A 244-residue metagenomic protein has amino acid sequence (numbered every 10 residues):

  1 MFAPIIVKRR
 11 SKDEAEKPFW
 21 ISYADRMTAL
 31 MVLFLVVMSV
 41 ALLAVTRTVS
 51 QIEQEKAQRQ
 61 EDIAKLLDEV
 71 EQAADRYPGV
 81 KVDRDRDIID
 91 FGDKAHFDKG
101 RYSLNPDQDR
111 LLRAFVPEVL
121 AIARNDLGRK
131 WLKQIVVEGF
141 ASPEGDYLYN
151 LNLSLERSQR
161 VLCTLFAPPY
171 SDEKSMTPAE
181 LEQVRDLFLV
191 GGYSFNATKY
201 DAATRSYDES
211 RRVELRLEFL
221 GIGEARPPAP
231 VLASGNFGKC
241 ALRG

Functional and structural regions predicted by a protein language model:
M1-P78, R84: Short terminal targeting/anchoring segments
D68, R110-P117, E156-C163: Solvent-exposed, polar/charged alpha-helical surfaces in well-ordered, non-transmembrane soluble domains, broadly
A73-R86, L127-Q134, V184, L189: Short beta-strand elements
V82-F115, E144-L148: Short, solvent-exposed beta-strand/turn patches at coil↔beta or beta↔helix junctions that act as interaction loops
D85-D87, F91-D93, G100, W131-K133 (+2 more regions): Envelope-exposed proteins and targeting segments
F97, R101-I135, F166, Y170-M176 (+2 more regions): Periplasmic peptidoglycan-binding/anchoring modules of Gram-negative envelope and division proteins
V136-I222: Periplasmic OmpA-like peptidoglycan-binding domain that tethers envelope proteins to the cell wall
P228-G244: Short, cationic low-complexity segments
